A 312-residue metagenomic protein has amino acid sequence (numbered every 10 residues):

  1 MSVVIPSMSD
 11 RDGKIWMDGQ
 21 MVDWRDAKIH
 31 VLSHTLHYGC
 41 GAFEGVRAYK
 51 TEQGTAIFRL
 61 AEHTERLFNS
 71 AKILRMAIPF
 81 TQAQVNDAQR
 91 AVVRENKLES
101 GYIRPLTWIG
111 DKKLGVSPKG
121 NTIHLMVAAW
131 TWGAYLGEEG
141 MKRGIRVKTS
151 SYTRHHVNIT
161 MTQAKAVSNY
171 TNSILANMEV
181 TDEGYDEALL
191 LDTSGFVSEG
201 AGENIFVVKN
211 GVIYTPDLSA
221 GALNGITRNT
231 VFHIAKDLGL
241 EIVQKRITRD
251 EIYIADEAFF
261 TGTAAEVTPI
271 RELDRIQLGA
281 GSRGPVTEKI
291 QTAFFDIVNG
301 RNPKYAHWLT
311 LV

Functional and structural regions predicted by a protein language model:
M1-F80, D87-A91, L114-V312: Helix-start/capping segments and mature chain N-termini
V85-S100, R104-K113, W130: Short, acidic/charged, Gly/Pro-enriched secondary-structure junctions
